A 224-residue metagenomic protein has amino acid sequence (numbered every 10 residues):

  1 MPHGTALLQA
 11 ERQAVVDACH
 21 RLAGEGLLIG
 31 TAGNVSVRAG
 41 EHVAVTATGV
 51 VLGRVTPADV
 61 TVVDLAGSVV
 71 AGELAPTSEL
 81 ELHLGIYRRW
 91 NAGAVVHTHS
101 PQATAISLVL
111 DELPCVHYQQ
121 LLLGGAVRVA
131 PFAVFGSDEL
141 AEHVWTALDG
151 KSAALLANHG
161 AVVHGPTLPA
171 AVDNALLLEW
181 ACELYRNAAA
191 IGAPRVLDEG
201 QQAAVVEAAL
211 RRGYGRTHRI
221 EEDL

Functional and structural regions predicted by a protein language model:
M1-L224: Glycine-rich flexible loops
